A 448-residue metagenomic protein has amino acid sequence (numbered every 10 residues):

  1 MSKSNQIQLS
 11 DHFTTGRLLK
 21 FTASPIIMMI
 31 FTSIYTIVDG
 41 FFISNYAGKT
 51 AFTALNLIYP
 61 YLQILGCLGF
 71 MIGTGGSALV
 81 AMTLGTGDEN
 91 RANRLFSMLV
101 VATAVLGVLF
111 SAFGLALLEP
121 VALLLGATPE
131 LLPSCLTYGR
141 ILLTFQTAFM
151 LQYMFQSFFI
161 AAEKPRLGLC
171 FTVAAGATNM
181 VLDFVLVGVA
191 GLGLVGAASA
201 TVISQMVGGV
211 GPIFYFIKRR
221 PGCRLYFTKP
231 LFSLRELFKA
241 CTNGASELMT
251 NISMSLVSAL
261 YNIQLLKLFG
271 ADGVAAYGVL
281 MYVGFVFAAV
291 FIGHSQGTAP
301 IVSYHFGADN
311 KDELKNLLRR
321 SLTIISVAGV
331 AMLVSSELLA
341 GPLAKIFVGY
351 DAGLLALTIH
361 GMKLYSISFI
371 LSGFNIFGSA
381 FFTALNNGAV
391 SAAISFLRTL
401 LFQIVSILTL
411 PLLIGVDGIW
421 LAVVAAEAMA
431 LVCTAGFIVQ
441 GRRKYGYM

Functional and structural regions predicted by a protein language model:
M1-P25, V80-T147, V189-A245, V302-S368 (+1 more regions): Short alpha-helical transmembrane segments in multi-pass integral membrane proteins
S10-A47, P60-G75, L79, T83 (+5 more regions): N-terminal transmembrane alpha-helices
K20-D39, I141, A175, S204-G208 (+4 more regions): Transmembrane helical elements of multi-pass membrane transporters/channels
I27, F31, Y35, L65-G69 (+13 more regions): Residue-level hotspots within pore-lining transmembrane alpha-helices of multi-pass secondary transporters
I34-T53, A122-P129, V185-L192, I252-V286 (+3 more regions): Helix-terminus/linker motif at the lipid-water interface of multi-pass membrane proteins
I43-Q63, L95, E130-S134, L194-V195 (+5 more regions): Interfacial/gating helices of multi-pass transporter permease domains
F52-A112, F149-G168, A276-V334, L338-A340 (+1 more regions): Small-residue-rich hydrophobic transmembrane alpha-helices
I141-I160, G168-N179, A197-P212, I292-S295 (+4 more regions): Short runs within selected transmembrane alpha-helices of multi-pass transporters and secretion channels
